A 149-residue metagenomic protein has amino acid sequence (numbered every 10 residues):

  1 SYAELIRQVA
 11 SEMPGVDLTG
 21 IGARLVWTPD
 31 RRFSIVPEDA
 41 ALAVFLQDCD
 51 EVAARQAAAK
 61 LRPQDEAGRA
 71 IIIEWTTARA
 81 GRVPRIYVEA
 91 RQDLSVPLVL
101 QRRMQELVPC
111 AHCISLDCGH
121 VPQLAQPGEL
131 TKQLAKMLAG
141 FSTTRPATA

Functional and structural regions predicted by a protein language model:
S1-E38, G68-R69, I73-E74: Flexible "cap/lid" loop of the alpha/beta hydrolase fold
R7-P14, L46, D50, R62 (+1 more regions): A generic structural signal for secondary-structure junctions that act as hinges or helix/strand caps at the edges
T28-R82: Conserved alpha/beta-hydrolase catalytic His-Asp/Glu region
R55, V99, K132: Short, contiguous clusters of charged residues that form electrostatic/catalytic patches at enzyme active sites, used
A59, P63-G128, F141: Conserved serine/cysteine hydrolase catalytic core
P127-A135: Short, amphipathic alpha-helical "lid/cap" segments that border enzyme active or binding sites
L134-R145: Short, hydrophobic alpha-helical segments
